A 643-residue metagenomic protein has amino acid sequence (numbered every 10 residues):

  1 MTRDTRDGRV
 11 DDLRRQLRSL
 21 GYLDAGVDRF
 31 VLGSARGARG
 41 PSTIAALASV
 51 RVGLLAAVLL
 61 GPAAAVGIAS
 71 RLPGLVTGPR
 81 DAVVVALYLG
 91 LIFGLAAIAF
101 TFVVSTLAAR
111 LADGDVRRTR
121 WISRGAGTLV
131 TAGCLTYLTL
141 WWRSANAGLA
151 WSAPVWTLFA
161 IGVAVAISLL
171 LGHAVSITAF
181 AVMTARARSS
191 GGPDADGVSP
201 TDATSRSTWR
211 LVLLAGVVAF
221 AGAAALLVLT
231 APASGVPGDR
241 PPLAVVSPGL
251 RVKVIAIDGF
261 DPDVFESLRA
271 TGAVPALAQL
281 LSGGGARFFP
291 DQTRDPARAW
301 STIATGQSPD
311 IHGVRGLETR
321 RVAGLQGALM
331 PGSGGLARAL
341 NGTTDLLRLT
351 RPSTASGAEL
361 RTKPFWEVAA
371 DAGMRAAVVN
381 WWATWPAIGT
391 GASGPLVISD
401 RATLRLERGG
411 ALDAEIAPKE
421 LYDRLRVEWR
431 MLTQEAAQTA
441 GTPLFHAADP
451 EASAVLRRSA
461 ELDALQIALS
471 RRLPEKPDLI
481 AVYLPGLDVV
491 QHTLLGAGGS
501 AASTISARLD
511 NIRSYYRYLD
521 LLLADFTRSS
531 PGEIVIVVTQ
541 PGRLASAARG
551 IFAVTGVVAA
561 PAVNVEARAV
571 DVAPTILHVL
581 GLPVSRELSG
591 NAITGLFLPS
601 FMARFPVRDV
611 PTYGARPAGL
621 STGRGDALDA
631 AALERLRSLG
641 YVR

Functional and structural regions predicted by a protein language model:
R3-A224, P232-A233, Q307-A502: His/Asp/Glu-rich, glycine-adjacent segments that coordinate divalent cations and/or stabilize oxyanion chemistry on
R3-G33, L226-P290: Active-site-proximal N-terminal segment of extracellular/periplasmic enzymes that hydrolyze or transfer
A25-F30, S34-G37, T594-R643: Long, internal low-complexity/basic segments
V84, D263-E318, R375-A377: Short, structured active-site-proximal loop/turn typified by the sulfatase FGly-forming signature C/S-X-P-X-R
G238-L243, G532-V558, F605: Histidine-centered active-site microenvironments of extracellular/periplasmic hydrolases and transferases
A273-A276, S514-S546, I576: Metal-dependent active-site segment of extracytoplasmic phospho-/sulfohydrolases and closely related
G389, N564-A567, D571, V579-T612: Polar, surface-exposed loop/tail segments that function as active-site lids or cofactor/substrate-recognition elements
L544-P583: Substrate-binding rim/cap in mid-to-C-terminal beta-strand-loop elements of soluble/periplasmic
